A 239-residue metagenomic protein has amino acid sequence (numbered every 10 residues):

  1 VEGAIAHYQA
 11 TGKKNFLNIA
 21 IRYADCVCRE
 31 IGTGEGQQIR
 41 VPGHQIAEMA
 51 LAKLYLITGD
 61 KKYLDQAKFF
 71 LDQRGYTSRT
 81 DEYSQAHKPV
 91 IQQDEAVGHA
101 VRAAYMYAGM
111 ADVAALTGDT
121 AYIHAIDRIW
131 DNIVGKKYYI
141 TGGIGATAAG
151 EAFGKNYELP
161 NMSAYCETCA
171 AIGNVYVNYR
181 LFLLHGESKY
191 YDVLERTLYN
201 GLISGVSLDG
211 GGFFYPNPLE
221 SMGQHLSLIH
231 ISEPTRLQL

Functional and structural regions predicted by a protein language model:
V1-K13, A47-G59, Y105-T120, N132 (+3 more regions): Well-ordered alpha-helical scaffold segments within catalytic/enzyme domains
V1-Q9, F16-L56, H99-A100, A104: Aromatic-lined, polymer-binding surfaces characteristic of secreted/periplasmic polysaccharide-degrading enzymes
K13, R29-H44, T77-T120, Y138-T147 (+1 more regions): Solvent-exposed loop and edge beta-strand segments that line ligand/cofactor-binding and catalytic clefts
N18-E35, Q66-E82, I126-T141, R196-S207: Long, well-ordered core segments of solenoidal/helical folds
G43-Q45, M49-T77: Solenoidal tandem-repeat scaffolds enriched in leucines and small polar residues
V113, N161-L228: Repeat-solenoid scaffold signature
I229-L239: Single conserved hydrophobic/aromatic residue that forms the stacking wall/gate of nucleotide- or nucleobase-binding
